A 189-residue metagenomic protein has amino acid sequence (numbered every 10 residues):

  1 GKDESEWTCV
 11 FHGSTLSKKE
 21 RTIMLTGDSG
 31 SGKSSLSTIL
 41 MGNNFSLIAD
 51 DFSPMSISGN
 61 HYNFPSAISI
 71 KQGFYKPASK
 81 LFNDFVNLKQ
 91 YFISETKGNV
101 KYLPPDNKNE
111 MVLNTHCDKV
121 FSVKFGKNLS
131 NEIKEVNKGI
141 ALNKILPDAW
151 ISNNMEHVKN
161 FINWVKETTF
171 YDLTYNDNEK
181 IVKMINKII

Functional and structural regions predicted by a protein language model:
G1-E20: Extreme N-terminal, non-catalytic leader segments that precede Walker-type/kinase nucleotide-binding cores
S14-G27, G42-I189: Glycine-rich, often acidic-flanked micro-motifs that create phosphate/phosphodiester-binding or positioning elements
S31-G32: Conserved glycine(s) of the Walker
L36-S37: Post-Walker A alpha-helix
